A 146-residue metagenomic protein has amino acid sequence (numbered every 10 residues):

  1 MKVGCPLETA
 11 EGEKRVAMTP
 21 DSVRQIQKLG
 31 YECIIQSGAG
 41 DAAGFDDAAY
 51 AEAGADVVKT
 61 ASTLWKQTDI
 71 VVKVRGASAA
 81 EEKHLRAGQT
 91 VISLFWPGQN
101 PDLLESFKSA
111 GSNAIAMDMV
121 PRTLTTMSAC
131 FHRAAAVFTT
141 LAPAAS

Functional and structural regions predicted by a protein language model:
M1-L124, A129, A136, A142: Structural/interface elements that position substrates and couple domains in central-metabolism enzymes
A145-S146: Oxidoreductase and adenylate-handling cofactor-binding alpha/beta cores
